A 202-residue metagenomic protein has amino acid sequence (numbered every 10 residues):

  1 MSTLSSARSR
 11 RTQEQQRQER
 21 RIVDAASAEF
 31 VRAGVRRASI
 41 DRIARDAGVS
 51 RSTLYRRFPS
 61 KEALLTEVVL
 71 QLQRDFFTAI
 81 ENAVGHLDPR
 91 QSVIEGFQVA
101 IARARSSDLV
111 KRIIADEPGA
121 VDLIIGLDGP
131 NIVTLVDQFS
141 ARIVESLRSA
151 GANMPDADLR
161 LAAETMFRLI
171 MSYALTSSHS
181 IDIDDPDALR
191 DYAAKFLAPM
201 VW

Functional and structural regions predicted by a protein language model:
M1-D46, E62-T66, Q71, L87: Basic, helix-initiating cap at the start of DNA-binding domains
I22-F30, F76, A100, I143: Short hydrophobic clusters on alpha-helical segments that form packing/core surfaces in small helical domains
A47-F58: Short hydrophobic/aromatic patch on the recognition helix
E67, E81-L109, M166: Hydrophobic alpha-helical connector segments
L70-T78: Short, basic, alpha-helical segments at the C-terminal edge of helix-turn-helix-like DNA-binding modules
F77, L123-N153, R160-E164: Amphipathic alpha-helical packing segments from all-alpha helical-bundle domains
R105-P130: Amphipathic alpha-helical segments used for helix-helix packing
V133, R148-A194: Hydrophobic/aromatic-rich alpha-helical bundle segments in the mid-to-C-terminal region
